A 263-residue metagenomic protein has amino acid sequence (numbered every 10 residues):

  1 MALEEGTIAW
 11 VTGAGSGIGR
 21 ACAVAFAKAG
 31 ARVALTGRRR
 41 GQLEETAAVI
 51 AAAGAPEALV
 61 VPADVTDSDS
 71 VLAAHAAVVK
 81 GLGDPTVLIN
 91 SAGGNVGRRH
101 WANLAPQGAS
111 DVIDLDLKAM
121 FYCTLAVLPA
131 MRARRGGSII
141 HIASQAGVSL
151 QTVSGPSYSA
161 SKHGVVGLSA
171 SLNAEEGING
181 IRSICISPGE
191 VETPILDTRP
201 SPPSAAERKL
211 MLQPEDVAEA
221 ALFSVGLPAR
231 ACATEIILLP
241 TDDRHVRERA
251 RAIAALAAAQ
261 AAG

Functional and structural regions predicted by a protein language model:
G15-G17: Conserved glycine-rich cofactor-binding loop
P62-A74, P106: The beta1-alpha1 cofactor-binding region of Rossmann-like NAD(H)/NADP(H)-dependent oxidoreductases
R99-W101, G108-I113: Substrate-binding pocket helix/loop in short-chain dehydrogenase/reductase
T124, S161: Active-site helix of classical SDR
S144: Residue(s) in the substrate-gating loop at a strand-loop-helix junction that position the organic substrate next
S149, S171-I181: Active-site-adjacent segment of SDR/Rossmann-fold oxidoreductases
C185, S201, A205-R251: C-terminal helical subdomain
